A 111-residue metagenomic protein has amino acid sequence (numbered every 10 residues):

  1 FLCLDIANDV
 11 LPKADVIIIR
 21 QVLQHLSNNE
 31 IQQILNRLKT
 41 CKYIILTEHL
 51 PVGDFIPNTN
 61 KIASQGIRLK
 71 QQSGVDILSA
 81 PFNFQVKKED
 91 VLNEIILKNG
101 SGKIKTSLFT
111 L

Functional and structural regions predicted by a protein language model:
F1-A14, L26-L111: Class I (Rossmann-like) S-adenosyl-L-methionine-dependent methyltransferase catalytic domain, capturing the SAM-binding
I17-I18: A conserved beta-strand element that flanks and buttresses the S-adenosyl-L-methionine
V22: Hydrophobic adenine-recognition pocket in adenosine-nucleotide-binding enzymes
